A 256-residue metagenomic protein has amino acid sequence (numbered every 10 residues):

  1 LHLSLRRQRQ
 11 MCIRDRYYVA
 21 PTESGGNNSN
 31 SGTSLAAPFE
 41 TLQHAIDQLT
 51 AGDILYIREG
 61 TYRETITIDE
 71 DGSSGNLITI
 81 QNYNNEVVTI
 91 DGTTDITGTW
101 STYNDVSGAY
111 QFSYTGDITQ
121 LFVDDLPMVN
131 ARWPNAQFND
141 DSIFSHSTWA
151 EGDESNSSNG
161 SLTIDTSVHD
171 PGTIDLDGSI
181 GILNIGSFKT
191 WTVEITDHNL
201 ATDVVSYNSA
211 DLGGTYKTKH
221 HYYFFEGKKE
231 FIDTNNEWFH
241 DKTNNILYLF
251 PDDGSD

Functional and structural regions predicted by a protein language model:
L1-I13: Single conserved hydrophobic/aromatic residue that forms the stacking wall/gate of nucleotide- or nucleobase-binding
Y18-D256: Extracellular polysaccharide-degrading/modifying enzymes targeting complex plant/algal/animal polysaccharides
